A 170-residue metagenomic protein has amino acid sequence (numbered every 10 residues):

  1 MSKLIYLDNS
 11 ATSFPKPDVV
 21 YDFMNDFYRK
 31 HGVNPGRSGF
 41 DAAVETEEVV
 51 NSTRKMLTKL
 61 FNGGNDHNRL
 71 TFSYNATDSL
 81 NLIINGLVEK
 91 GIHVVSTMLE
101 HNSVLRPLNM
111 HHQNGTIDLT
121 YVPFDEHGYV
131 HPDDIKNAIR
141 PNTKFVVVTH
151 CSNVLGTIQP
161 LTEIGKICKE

Functional and structural regions predicted by a protein language model:
M1-E170: Pyridoxal 5′-phosphate
